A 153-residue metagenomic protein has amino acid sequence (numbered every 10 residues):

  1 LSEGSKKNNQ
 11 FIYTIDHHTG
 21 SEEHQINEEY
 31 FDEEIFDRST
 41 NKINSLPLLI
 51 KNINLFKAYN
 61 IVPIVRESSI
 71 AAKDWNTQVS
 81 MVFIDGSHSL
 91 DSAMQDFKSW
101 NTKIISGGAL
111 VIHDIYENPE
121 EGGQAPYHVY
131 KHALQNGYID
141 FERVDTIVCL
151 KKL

Functional and structural regions predicted by a protein language model:
L1-L153: S-adenosylmethionine/decaboxylated-SAM
